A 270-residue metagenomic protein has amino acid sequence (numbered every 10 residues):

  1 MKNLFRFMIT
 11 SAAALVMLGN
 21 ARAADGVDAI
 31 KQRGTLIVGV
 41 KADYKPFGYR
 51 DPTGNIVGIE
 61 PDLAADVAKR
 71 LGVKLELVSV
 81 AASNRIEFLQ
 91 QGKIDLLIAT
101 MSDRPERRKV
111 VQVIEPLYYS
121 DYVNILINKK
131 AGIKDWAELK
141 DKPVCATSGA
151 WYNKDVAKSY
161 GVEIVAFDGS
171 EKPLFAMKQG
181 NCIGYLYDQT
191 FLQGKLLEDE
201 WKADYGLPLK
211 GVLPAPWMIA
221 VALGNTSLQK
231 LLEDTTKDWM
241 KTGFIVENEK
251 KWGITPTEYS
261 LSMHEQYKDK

Functional and structural regions predicted by a protein language model:
A24-T100: Extracytoplasmic small-molecule ligand-binding "clamshell" domains of the periplasmic binding protein/Venus flytrap
D25, Y152-F167, A203-P208, T236-K270: Ligand-binding clefts/hinges and TM-proximal coupling segments of bilobed small-molecule sensing domains
V27, I59-E60, R108-Y118, G206-K210 (+1 more regions): A structural signal for short loop-to-beta-strand junctions that line the ligand-binding cleft of periplasmic/secreted
I37-P46, I56-K69, S102, Y122-G169 (+1 more regions): Bilobed "Venus flytrap"/periplasmic-binding protein-like clamshell domains and structurally analogous long
P61, E76-E87, G149-W151, V165-Q179 (+1 more regions): Short helix-initiation/N-cap motifs at beta->coil->alpha
D62-R70, K130-I133, A137-E138, K142-P143 (+2 more regions): Extended ligand-binding regions for polar small-molecule ligands
N84-E87, T100-K109, D155-K158, I183-L213: A ligand-binding cleft/hinge motif common to bilobed small-molecule-binding domains
Y119-I127, Q189, Q193, L197-E233 (+1 more regions): Periplasmic-binding protein-like
